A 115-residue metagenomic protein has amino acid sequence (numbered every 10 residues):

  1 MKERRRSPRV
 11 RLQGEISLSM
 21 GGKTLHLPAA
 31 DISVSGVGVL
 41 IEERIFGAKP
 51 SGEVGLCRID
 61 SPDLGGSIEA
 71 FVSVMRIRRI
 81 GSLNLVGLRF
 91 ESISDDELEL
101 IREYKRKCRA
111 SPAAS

Functional and structural regions predicted by a protein language model:
M1-V37, I41-I45, R102-S115: N-terminal helix initiation/capping motif
G14-S19, P50-S67: Short conserved beta-strand and strand-loop elements enriched in small hydrophobics with frequent Asp/Gly
S19, L40-E42, D60, M75 (+1 more regions): Solvent-exposed residues in well-ordered beta-strands and their adjoining turns, especially edge/terminal strands
H26-A29, A70-M75: Short beta-strand-centered aromatic/proline hotspots
I32, M75-I77, I93: Residue-level recognition of beta-strand microenvironments
E43-F46, I93-D95: Helix N-cap motif at beta-to-alpha junctions
I68-A70, V86: PAS and PAS-like sensory/regulatory domains
S82-S115: C-terminal output/interaction extensions
